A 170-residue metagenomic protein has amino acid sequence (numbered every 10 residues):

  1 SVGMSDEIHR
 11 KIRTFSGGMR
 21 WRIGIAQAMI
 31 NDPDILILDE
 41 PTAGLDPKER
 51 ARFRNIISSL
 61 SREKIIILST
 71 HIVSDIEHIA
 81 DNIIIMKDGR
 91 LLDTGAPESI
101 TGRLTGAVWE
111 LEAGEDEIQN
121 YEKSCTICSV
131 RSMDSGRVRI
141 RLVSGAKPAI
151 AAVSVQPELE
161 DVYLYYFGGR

Functional and structural regions predicted by a protein language model:
S1-L68, V73-K87: ABC transporter nucleotide-binding domains
F15, F53, W109, Y163-Y166: Aromatic side chains
G24, T105, F167-G168: A generic structural signal for secondary-structure junctions that act as hinges or helix/strand caps at the edges
A26, R54, T101, E160-L164: Conserved protein kinase catalytic domain
F53-R141: ABC transporter nucleotide-binding domain
C128-R170: C-terminal coupling/interaction segments
